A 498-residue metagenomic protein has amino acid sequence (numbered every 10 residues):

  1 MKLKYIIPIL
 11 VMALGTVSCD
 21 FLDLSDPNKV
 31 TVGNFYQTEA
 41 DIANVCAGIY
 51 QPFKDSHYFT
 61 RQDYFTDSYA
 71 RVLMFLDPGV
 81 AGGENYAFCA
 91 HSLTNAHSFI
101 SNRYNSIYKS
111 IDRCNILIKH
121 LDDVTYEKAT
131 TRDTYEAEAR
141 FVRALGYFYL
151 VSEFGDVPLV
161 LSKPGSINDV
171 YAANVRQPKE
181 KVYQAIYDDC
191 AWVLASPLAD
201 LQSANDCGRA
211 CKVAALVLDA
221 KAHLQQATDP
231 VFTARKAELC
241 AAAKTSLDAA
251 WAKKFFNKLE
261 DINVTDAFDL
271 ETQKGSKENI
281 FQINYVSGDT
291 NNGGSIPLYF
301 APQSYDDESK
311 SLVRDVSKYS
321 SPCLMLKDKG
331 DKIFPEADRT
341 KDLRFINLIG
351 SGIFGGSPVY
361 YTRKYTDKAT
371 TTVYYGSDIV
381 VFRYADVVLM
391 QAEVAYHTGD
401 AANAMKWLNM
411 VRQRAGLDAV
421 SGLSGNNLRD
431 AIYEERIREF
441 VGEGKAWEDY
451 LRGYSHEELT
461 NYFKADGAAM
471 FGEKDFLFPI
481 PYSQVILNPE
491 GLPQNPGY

Functional and structural regions predicted by a protein language model:
M1-N28: Bacterial Sec-dependent N-terminal signal peptides
C19-D67, I116, E180, N488 (+1 more regions): Acidic, glycine-rich segments characteristic of secretory precursors and extracytoplasmic regions
G33, T60-P78, V160-K163, L198-A214 (+3 more regions): Short, surface-exposed recognition loops and adjoining beta-strand edges that mediate ligand/DNA contacts, enriched
E39-D41, C46, Y50-H57, L73 (+3 more regions): Elongated scaffold/linker segments in the mid-to-C-terminal portions of large proteins
A43-H57, V80-F154, Q177-Q184, C190-A204 (+4 more regions): Conserved, well-structured interaction surfaces
